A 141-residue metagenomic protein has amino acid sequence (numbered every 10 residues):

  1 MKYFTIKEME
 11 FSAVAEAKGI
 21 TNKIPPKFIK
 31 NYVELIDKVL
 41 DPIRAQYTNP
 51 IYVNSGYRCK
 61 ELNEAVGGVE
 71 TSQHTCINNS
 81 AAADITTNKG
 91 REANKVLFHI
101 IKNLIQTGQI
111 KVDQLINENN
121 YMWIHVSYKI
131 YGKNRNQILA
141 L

Functional and structural regions predicted by a protein language model:
M1-Q46, R135-L141: Extracytoplasmic cell-surface/polysaccharide-interacting catalytic and binding patches
E8, A13-A15, E61, V66 (+2 more regions): Solvent-exposed, flexible loop/coil residues
L35, V39, L62, A81 (+1 more regions): Amphipathic alpha-helical interface surfaces
D37-G68: Extended, low-complexity, intrinsically disordered C-terminal regulatory tails of eukaryotic serine/threonine kinases
Q46-T48, N78-A82: Short connector loops at helix/strand junctions that flank enzyme active sites, especially segments positioning acidic
I51, A83, I124: A broad, low-specificity signal marking well-ordered, structured residues that form hydrophobic/aromatic
Q73-N79, T87-L141: Catalytic cores and adjacent binding grooves of peptidoglycan-active enzymes
